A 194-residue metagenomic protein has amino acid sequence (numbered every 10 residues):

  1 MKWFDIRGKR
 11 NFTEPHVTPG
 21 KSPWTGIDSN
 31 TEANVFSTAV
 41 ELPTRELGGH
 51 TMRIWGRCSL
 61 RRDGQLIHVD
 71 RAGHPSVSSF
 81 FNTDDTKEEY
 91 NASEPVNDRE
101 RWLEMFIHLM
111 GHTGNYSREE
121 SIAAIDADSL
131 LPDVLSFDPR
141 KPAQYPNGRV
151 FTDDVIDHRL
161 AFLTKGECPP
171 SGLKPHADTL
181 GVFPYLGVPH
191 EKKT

Functional and structural regions predicted by a protein language model:
M1-T194: Surface-exposed extracytoplasmic segments
